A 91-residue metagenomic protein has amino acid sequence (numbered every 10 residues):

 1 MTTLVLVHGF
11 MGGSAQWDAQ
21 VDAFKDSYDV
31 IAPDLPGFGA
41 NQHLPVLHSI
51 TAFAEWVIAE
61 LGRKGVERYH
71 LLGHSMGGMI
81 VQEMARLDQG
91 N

Functional and structural regions predicted by a protein language model:
M1-L4: Extreme N-terminal starter segment of soluble prokaryotic enzymes
H8-F10, Y69, G73-S75: Conserved alpha/beta-hydrolase "nucleophile elbow" surrounding the catalytic nucleophile
G9-A19, V30: Serine-hydrolase catalytic-loop signature spanning alpha/beta hydrolases and amidase-signature enzymes
D22, I31-L72, E83-L87: Active-site loop/oxyanion-hole signature of alpha/beta-hydrolase fold enzymes
K25: Short conserved AdoMet
G78, Q82: Residues forming the Rossmann-fold NAD(P)(H) cofactor-binding site
G90-N91: A conserved short beta-strand
